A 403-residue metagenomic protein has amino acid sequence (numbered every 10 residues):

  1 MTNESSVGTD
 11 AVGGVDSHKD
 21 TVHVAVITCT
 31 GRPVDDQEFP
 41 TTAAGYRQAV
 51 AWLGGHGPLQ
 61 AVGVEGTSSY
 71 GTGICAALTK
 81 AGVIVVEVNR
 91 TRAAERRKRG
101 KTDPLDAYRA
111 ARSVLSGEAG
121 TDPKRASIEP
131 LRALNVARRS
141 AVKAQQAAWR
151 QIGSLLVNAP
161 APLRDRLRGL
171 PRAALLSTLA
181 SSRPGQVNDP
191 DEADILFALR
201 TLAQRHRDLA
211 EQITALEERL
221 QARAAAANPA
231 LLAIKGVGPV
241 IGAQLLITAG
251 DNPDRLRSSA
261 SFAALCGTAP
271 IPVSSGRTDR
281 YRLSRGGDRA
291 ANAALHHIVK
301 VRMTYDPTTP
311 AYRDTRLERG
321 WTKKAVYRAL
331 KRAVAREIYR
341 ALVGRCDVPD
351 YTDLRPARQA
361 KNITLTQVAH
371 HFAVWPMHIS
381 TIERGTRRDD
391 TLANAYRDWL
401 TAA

Functional and structural regions predicted by a protein language model:
M1-A403: A detector of single, family-specific signature residues that are central to catalytic or substrate-handling motifs
